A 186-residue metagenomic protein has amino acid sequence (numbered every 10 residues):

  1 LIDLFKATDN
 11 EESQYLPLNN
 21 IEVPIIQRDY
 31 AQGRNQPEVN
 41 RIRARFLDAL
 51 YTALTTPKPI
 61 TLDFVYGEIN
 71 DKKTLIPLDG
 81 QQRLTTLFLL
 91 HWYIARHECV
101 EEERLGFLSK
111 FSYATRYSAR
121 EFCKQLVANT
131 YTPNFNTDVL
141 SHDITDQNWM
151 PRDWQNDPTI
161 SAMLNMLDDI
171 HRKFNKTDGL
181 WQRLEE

Functional and structural regions predicted by a protein language model:
L1-E186: Glycine- and hydrophobic-rich flexible loops that cap the catalytic core of alpha/beta enzyme folds
